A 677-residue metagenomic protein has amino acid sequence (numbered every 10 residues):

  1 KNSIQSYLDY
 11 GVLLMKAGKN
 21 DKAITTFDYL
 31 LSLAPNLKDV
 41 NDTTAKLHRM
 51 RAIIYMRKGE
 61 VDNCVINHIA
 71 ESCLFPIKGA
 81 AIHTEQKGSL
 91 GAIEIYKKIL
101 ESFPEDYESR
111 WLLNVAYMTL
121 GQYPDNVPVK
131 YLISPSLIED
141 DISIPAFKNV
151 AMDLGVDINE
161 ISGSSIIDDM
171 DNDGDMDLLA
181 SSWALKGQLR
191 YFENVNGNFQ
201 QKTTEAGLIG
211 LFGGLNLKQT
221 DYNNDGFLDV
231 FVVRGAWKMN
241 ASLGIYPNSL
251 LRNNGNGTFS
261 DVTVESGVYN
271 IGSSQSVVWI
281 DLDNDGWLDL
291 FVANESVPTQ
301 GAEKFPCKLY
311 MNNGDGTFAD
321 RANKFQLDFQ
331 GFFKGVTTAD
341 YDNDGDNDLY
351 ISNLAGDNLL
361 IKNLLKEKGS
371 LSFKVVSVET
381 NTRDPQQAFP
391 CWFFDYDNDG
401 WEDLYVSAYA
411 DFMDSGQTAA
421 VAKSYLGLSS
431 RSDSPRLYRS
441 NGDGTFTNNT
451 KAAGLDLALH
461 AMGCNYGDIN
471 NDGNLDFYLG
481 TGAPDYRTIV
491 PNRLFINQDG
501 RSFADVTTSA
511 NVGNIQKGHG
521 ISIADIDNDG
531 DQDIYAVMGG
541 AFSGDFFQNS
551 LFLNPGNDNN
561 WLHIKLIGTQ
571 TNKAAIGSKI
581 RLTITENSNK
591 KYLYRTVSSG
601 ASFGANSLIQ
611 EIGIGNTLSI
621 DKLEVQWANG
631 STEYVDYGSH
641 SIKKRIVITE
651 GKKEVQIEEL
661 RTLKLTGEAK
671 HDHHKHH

Functional and structural regions predicted by a protein language model:
S3, Y10, R51, K58 (+1 more regions): Structural register within alpha-helical repeat arrays
Y29-A45, I53-K98, Q122-S143, V421 (+1 more regions): Short coil/linker segments at helix-helix boundaries
E60-T84, V233-I245, A293-K304, A408-S430 (+2 more regions): Short, conserved, GDST-rich strand-edge loop motifs in beta-rich repeat architectures
I133-K148, K186-K202, A241-V262, G301-R321 (+4 more regions): Beta-propeller blade repeat segments, especially FG-GAP/WD-type strand-to-loop junctions in 6- to 7-bladed propeller
D153-I166, A206-Q219, E265-V278, E303 (+7 more regions): Repeat-based blade/solenoid architectures
S165, D175-S182, G226, V230-R234 (+6 more regions): Hydrophobic beta-strand segments that make up the repeating blades of beta-propeller and related beta-repeat
D169-D175, V195, T220-N223, F227 (+12 more regions): Calcium-coordinating acidic loop motifs
L371, S502-A504, T508-H677: Gly/Ser/Thr/Pro-enriched helix-cap/hinge segments flanking short amphipathic alpha-helices
